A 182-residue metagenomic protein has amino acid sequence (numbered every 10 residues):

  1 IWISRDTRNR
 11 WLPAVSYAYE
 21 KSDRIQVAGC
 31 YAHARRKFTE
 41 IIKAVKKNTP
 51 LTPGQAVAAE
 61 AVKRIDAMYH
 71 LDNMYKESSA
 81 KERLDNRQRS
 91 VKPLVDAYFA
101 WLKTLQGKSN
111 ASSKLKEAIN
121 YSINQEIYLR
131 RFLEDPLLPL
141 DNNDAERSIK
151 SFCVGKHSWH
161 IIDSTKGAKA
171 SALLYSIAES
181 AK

Functional and structural regions predicted by a protein language model:
I1-K182: Catalytic center-proximal scaffold of phosphoryl-transfer enzymes
